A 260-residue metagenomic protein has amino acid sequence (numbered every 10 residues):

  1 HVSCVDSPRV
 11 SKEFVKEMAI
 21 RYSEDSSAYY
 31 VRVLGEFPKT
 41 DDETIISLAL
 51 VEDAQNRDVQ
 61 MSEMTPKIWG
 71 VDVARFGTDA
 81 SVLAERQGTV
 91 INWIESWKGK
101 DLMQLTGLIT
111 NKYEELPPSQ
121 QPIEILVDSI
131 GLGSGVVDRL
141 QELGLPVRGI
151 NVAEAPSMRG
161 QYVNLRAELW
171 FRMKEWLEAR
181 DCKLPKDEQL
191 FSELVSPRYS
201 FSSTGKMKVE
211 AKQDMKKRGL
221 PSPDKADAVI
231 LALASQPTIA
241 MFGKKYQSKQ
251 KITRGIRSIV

Functional and structural regions predicted by a protein language model:
V2, V33, M173, A228: A residue-level signal for conserved active-site and pocket-lining positions in enzyme catalytic cores
C4-V71, E85, T204: ATPase catalytic-site recognition across NTP-hydrolyzing enzymes
R9, A74-G77, S248-Q250: Phosphate-binding/switch region of NTP-binding enzymes
D41, M61-E63, I230-R254: Intrinsic-disorder/low-complexity linker and hinge segments
M64, R75-V82: Short, flexible loop/turn motifs enriched in small residues
G70, E188-K245: Charge-patterned, long linear interaction tracts outside catalytic cores
D72, D79, D128, D224-D227: Acidic active-site catalytic centers that drive phospho-/nucleotidyl reactions and related ester hydrolyses
A84-M207, Q247-V260: Mg2+-dependent endonuclease catalytic cores in nucleic-acid-processing enzymes, primarily RNase H-like
